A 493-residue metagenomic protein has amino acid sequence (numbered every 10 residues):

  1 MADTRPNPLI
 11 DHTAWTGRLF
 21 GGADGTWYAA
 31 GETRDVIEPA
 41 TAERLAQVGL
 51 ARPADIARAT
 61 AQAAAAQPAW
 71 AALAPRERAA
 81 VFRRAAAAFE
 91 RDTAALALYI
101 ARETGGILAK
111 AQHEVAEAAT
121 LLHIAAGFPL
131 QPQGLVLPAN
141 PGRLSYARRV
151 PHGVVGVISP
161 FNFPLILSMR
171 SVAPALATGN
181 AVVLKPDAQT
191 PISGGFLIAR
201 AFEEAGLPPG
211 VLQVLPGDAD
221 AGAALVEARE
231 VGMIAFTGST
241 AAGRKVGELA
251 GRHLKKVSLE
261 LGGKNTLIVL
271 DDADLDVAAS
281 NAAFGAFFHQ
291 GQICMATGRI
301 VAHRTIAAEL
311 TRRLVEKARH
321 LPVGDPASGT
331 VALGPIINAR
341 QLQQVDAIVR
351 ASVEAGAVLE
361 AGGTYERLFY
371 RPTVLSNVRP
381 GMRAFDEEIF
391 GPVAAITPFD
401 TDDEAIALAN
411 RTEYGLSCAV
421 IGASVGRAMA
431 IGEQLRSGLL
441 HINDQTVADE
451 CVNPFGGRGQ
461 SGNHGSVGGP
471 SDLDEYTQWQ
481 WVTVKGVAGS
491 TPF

Functional and structural regions predicted by a protein language model:
M1-R143: N-terminal Rossmann-like NAD(P)+-binding subdomain of aldehyde/semialdehyde dehydrogenases
V36-A40, A61, S258-L261, Q290-C294 (+3 more regions): Short, flexible turn/loop "capping" segments at secondary-structure junctions
T41-Q47, V231, I268, P322 (+4 more regions): Conserved C-terminal structural/oligomerization subdomain of aldehyde/semialdehyde dehydrogenase
A42, R78, I100, L122 (+9 more regions): Residue-level signal for inorganic ion chemistry
L45-A51, A66-A72, V157, L267-V269 (+5 more regions): Short, well-ordered beta-strand elements within core beta-sheets of diverse protein domains
Q67, A71, A86-T93, A97 (+18 more regions): Structural signal for hydrophobic packing residues in well-ordered secondary-structure cores of soluble enzyme domains
Q133-V277, F399: Rossmann-like NAD(P) dinucleotide-binding subdomain of oxidoreductase/dehydrogenase enzymes
A241-R379, I442, T491-P492: ALDH superfamily catalytic-core signature
